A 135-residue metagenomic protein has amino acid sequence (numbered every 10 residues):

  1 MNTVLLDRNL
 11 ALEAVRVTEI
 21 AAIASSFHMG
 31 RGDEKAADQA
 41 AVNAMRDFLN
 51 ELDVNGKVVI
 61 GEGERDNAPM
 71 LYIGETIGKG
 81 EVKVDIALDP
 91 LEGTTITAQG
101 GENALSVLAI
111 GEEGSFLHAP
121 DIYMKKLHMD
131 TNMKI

Functional and structural regions predicted by a protein language model:
M1-A87: N-terminal subdomain of lithium-sensitive/metallo-dependent phosphomonoesterases centered on the IMPase/IPPase/PAP
K79-I135: A generic, well-ordered mixed alpha/beta core segment in the N-terminal half of proteins
